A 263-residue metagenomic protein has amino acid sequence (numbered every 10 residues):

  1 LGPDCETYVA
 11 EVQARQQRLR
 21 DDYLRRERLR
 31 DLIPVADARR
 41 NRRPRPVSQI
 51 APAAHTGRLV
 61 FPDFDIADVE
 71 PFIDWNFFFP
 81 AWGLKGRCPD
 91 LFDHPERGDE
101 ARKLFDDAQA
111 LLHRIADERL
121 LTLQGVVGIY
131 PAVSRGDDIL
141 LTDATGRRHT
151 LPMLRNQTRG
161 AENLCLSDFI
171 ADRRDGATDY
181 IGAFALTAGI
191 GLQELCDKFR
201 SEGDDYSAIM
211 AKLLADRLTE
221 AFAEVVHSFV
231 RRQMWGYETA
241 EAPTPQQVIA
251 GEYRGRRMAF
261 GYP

Functional and structural regions predicted by a protein language model:
L1-I209, L213, R232-M234, P243-T244: Active-site loops and adjacent core secondary-structure elements that bind or stabilize anionic groups
M210, T219-A221, V226-P263: C-terminal amphipathic alpha-helical interaction region
